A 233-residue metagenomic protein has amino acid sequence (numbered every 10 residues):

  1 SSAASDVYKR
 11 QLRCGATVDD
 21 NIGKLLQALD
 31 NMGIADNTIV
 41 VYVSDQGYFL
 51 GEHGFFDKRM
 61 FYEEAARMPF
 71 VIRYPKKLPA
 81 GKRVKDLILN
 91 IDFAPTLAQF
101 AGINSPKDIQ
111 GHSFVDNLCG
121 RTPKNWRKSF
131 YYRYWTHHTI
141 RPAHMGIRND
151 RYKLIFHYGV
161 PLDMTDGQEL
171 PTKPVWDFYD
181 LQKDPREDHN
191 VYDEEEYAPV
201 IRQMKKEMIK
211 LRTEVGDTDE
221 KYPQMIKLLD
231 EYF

Functional and structural regions predicted by a protein language model:
S1-Y8: Short, small-residue-biased leader/transition segments that mark boundaries at the very start of proteins
S5, C14, K173-V175, V191-F233: Long, internal low-complexity/basic segments
D6, H53, Y74-G81, Q99 (+2 more regions): Flexible glycine/proline-enriched surface loops and loop-helix/loop-strand junctions
R10-L25, F93, V200, M204-M208: Alpha-helical packing segments of well-folded alpha/beta enzyme cores
G15-V18, I22, I39-S44, P69-V71 (+2 more regions): Beta-strand elements within well-structured catalytic alpha/beta cores of enzymes that handle phosphate/sulfate esters
Q27-P79, L89: Histidine-centered active-site microenvironments of extracellular/periplasmic hydrolases and transferases
A35-T38, A80-I147, Y197-Q203, D219-M225: Polar, surface-exposed loop/tail segments that function as active-site lids or cofactor/substrate-recognition elements
E63-A66, Y134-D193, Y222, L228-F233: C-terminal, low-complexity/hydrophilic appendages and adjacent surface loops of extracellular/periplasmic anionic
